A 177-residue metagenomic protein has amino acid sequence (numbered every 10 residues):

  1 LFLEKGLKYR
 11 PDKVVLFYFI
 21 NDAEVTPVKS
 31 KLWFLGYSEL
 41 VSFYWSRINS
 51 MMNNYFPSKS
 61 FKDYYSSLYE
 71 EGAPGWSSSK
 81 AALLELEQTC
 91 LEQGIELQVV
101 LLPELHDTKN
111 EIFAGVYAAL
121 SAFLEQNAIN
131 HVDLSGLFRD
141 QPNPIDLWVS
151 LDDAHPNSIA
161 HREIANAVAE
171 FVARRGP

Functional and structural regions predicted by a protein language model:
L1, G115-A119, I159: A general alpha-helical scaffold signature found inside nucleotide-binding enzyme cores
L1-K13: Membrane-embedded segments
L3, K80-L83, Y117, A165 (+1 more regions): Extracytoplasmic/secreted envelope proteins and their assembly/folding machinery, especially bacterial periplasmic
K8-R10, L91-Q93, R175: Glycine-rich phosphate-binding loop signature in dinucleotide/nucleotide-binding domains
K13-I129, L134-D146, S150: Serine-dependent acyl-ester chemistry module
N130, S150-P177: Histidine-centered active-site loop/cap adjacent to the catalytic His in serine esterases/O-acetyl transfer systems
